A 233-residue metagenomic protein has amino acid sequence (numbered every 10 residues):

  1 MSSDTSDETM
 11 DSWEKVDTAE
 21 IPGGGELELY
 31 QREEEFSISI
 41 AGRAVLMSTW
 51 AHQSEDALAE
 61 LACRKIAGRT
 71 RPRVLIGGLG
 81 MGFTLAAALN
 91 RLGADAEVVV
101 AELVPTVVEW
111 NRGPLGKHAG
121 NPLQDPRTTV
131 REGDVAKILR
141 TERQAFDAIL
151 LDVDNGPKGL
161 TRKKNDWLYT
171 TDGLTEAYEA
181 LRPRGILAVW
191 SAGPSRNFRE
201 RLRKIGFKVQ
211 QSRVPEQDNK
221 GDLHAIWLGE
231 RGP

Functional and structural regions predicted by a protein language model:
M1-S37: N-terminal auxiliary segments of SAM/dcSAM-dependent transferases
T18-I21, I40, T170-A177: Short N-terminal helix-initiation segments at or just after the protein's N-terminus
A19-L27, S39-T70: Class I SAM-dependent methyltransferase Rossmann-like catalytic core, especially the SAM/SAH-binding loop
E34-G42, D152-G156: Short, basic/glycine-rich phosphate-binding loops at helix/coil junctions that contact nucleotide phosphates
A51-L181, V189-A192, R199-E200, I205 (+1 more regions): The AdoMet/dcAdoMet-binding core of the Class I SAM-like
W227-P233: C-terminal lobe and adjacent flexible extensions of AdoMet/dcAdoMet transferase-like proteins
